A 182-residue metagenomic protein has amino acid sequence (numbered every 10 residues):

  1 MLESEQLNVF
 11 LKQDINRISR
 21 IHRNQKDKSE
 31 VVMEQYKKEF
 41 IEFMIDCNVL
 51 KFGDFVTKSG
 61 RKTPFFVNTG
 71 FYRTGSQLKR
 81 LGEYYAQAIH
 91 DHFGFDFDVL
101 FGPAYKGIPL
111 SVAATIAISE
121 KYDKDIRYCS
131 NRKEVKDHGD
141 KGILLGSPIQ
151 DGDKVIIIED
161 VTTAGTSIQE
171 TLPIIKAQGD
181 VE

Functional and structural regions predicted by a protein language model:
M1-I18, H22-I158, T166-E182: PRPP-associated nucleotide enzymes
